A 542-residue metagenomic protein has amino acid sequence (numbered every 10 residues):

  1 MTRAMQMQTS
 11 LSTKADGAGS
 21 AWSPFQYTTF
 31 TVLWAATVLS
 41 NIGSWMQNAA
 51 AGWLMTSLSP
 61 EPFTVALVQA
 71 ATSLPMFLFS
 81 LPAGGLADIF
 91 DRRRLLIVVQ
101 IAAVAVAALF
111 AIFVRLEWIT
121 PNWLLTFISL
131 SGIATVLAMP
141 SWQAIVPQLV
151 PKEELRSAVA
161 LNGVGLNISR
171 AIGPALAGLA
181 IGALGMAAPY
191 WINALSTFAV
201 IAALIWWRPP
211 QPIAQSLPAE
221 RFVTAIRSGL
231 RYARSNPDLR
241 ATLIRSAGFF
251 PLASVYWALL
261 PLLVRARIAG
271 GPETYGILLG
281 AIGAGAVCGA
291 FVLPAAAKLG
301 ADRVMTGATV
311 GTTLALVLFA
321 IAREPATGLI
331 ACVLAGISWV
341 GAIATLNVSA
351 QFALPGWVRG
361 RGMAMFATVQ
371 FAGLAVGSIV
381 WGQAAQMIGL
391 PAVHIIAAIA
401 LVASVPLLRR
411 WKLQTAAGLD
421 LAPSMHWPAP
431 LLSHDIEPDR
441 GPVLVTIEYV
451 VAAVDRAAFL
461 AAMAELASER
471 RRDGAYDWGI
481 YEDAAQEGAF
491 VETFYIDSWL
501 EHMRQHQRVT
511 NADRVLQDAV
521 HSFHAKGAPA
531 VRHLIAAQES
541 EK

Functional and structural regions predicted by a protein language model:
M1-D16, L431-V443, A461, E465 (+1 more regions): Short, intrinsically disordered terminal tails adjacent to the first/last structured region
T2-L413: Alpha-helical transmembrane-bundle signature of multi-pass membrane transport and export proteins
I192, I396, Y481, R532-L534: Solvent-exposed beta-strand sheet faces enriched in polar/charged residues
A384, V443-V450, G479-R508: Short, well-ordered beta-strand segments in beta-rich or mixed alpha/beta enzyme and ligand-binding folds
Q414-A417, S468-W478, Y495-V531: An amphipathic, aromatic/His-enriched active-site/gating alpha helix that lines ligand/cofactor pockets
G418-S433: Short, highly charged, low-complexity non-transmembrane loops/tails of multi-pass membrane proteins
I436-G441, V450, A464-A475, A484-E487 (+1 more regions): Peripheral (non-transmembrane) domains and long loops of multi-pass membrane proteins
Y449-A461: Short, surface-exposed ligand-recognition loops at beta-strand->loop->(often short) alpha-helix junctions that present
